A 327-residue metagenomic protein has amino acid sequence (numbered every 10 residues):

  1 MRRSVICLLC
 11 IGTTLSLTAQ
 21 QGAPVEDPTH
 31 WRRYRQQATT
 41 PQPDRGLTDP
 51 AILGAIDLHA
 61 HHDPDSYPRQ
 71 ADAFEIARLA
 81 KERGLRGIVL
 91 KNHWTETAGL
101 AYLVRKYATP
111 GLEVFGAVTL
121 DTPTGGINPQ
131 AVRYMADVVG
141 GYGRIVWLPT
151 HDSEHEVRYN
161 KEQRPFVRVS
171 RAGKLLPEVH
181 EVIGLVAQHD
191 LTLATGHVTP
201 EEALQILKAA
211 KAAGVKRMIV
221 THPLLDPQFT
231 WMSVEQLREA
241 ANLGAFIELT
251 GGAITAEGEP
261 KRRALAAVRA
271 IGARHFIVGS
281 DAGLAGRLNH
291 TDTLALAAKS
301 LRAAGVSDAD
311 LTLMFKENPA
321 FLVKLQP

Functional and structural regions predicted by a protein language model:
I6-S16: Bacterial N-terminal signal peptides
G22-L112: An N-terminally biased module of ancient metal coordination in phosphate/nucleic-acid-related enzymes
L47-A51, K81, A101-G111, Y134-G143 (+4 more regions): Acidic (Asp/Glu)-rich catalytic clusters
D57, H61, E75-A98, L112-T122 (+4 more regions): Divalent metal-dependent hydrolysis catalytic cores, especially in the metallo-beta-lactamase
G111-L112, G125-T221: Extended substrate/RNA-proximal surfaces in nucleic-acid metabolism proteins
G184, H189-E259, I277: Catalytic pocket-lining loop regions of alpha/beta-barrel enzymes, especially the amidohydrolase/enolase/GH5 lineages
A273-H290: Short acidic/histidine-rich active-site segments
T293-P327: Mid-to-C-terminal alpha-helical segments outside catalytic/metal-binding sites
